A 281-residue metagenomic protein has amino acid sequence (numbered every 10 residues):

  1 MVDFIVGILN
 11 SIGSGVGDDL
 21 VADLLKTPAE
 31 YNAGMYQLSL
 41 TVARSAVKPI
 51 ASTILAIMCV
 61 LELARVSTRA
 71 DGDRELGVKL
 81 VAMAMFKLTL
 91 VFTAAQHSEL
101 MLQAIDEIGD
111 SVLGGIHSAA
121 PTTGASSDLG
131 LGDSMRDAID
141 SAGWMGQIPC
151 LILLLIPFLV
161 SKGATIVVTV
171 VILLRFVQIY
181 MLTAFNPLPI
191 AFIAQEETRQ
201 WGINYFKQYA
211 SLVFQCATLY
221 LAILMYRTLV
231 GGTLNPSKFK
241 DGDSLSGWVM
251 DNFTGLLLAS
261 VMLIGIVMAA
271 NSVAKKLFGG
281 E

Functional and structural regions predicted by a protein language model:
M1-I5, R74-A94, G202-Q215: Alpha-helical transmembrane segments and their helix-start/interface "positive-inside/aromatic belt" motifs in integral
M1-I54, S67: Binding/recognition "hotspot" determinant
S39-K48, A82-F86, D140, L174 (+2 more regions): Alpha-helical membrane-interface segments at transmembrane helix boundaries
V42-I50, M85-L88, I166, V170 (+3 more regions): Loop-to-transmembrane-helix entry motif
K48-A56, L256-L263: Hydrophobic, membrane-embedded alpha-helices of multi-pass small-molecule transporters
I54-L88, F185-R199: Hydrophobic transmembrane alpha-helix segments characteristic of membrane transport and insertion machinery
L88-F185, L219-F278: Non-cytosolic segments of integral membrane proteins
A191-K207, V273-G280: Alpha-helical transmembrane segments
